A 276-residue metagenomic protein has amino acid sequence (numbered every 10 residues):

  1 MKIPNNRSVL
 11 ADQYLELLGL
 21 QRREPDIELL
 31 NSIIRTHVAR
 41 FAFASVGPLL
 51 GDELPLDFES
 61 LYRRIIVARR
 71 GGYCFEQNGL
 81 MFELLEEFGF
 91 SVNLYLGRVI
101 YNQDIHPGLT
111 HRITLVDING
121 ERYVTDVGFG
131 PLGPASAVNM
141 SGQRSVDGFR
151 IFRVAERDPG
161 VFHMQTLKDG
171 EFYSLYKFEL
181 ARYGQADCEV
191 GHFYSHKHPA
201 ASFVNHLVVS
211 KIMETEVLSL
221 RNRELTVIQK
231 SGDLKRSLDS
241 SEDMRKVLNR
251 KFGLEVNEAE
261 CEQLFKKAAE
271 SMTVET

Functional and structural regions predicted by a protein language model:
M1-I27, E87-F88, G160-T276: N-terminal accessory/pre-domain segments preceding catalytic cores
K2-R69: Secondary-structure boundary elements
I34, A44, N93, L115 (+7 more regions): Residues in well-ordered beta-strands of folded domains
F58, I105-G108, A269: Short secondary-structure transition/capping segments
G79, E83-I151: Hydrophobic/aromatic-rich core segments of domains that either
G108, N119-E121, D158, F203 (+1 more regions): A short, structural micro-pattern
P134, Q143-H163, E171-Y173, Y183: Conserved, well-structured core segments that form or line functional sites
